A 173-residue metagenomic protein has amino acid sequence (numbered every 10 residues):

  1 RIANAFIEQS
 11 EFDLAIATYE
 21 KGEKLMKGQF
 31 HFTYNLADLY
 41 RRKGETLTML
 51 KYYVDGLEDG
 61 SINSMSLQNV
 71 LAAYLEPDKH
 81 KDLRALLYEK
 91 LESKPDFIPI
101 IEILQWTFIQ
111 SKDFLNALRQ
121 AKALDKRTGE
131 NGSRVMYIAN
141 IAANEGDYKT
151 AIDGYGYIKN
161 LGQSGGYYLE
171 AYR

Functional and structural regions predicted by a protein language model:
R1-R173: Acidic, polar-rich low-complexity tracts and alpha-helical solenoid repeat scaffolds
